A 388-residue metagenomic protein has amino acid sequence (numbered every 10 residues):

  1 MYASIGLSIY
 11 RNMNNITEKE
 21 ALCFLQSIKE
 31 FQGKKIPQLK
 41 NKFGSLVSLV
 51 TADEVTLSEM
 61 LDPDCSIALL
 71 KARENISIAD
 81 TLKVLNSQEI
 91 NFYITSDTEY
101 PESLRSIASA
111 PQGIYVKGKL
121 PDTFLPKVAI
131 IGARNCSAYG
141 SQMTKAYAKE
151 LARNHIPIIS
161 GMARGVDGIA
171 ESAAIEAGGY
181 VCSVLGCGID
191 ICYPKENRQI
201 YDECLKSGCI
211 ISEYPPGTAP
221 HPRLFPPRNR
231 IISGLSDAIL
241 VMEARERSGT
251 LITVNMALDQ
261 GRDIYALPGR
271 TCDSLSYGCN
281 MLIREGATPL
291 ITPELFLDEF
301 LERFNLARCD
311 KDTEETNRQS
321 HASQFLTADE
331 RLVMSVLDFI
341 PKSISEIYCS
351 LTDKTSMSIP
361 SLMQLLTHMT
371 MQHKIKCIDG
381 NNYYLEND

Functional and structural regions predicted by a protein language model:
Y2-E99, A266, Q372-K374, D379-D388: Short, small/acidic-rich helices and loops at N termini and domain boundaries of DNA replication/processing enzymes
Y2-I16, I94-D388: Glycine-biased, small-residue-rich flexible motifs in mid-sequence functional cores and linkers
